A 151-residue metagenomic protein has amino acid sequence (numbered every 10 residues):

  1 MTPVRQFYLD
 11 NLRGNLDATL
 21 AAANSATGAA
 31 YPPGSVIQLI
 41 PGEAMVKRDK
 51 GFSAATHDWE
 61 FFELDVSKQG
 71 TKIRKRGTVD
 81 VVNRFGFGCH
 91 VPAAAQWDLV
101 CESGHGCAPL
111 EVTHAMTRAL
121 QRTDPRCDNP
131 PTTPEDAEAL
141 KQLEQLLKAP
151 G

Functional and structural regions predicted by a protein language model:
M1-S35: N-terminal secretory signal peptides
G28-G151: Sequence context surrounding c-type heme c attachment/ligation sites in exported
